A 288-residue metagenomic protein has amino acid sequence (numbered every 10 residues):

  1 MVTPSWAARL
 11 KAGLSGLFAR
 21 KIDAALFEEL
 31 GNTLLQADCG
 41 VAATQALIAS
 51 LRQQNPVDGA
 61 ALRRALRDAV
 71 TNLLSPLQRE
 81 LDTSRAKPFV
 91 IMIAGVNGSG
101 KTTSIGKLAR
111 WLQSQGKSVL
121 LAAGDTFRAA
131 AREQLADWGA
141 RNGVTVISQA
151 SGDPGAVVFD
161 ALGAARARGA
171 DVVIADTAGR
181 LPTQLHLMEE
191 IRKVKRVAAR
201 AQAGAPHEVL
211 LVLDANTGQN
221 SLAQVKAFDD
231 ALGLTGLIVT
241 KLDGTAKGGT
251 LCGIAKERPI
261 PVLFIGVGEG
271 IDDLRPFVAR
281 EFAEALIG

Functional and structural regions predicted by a protein language model:
P4-T126, A130-R166, A170-A175: Primarily NTPase-proximal linker/entry elements flanking Walker-type ATP/GTP-binding cores
V57-R63, G143, T177-P182, P206-E208 (+1 more regions): A generic short-segment signal for beta-strand/edge and adjacent turn/coil regions
N97, A178, D214: Short glycine-/small-residue-rich Rossmann-like dinucleotide-binding loops
R128, R141, T177-R180, R196 (+1 more regions): Short, cationic motifs built from Arg/Lys/His that form the positively charged side of catalytic pockets
D153-R168, P182-G288: Conserved catalytic-core segment of NTP-binding enzymes
